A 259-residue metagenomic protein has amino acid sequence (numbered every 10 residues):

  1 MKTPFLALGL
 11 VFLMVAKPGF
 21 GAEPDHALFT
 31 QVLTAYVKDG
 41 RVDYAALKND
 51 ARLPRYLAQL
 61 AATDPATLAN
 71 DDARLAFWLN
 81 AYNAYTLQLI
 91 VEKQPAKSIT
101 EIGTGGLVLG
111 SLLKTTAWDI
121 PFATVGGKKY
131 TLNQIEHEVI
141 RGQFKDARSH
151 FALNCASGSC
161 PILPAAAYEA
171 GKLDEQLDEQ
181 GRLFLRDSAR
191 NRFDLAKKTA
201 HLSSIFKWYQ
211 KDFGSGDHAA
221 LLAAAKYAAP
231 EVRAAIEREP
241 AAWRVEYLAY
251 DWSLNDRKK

Functional and structural regions predicted by a protein language model:
M1-L6: Bacterial N-terminal signal peptides that target proteins for export
A7-K17: Bacterial N-terminal signal peptides
A22-K259: Interaction/scaffold regions that mediate signaling and macromolecular assembly across diverse proteins
